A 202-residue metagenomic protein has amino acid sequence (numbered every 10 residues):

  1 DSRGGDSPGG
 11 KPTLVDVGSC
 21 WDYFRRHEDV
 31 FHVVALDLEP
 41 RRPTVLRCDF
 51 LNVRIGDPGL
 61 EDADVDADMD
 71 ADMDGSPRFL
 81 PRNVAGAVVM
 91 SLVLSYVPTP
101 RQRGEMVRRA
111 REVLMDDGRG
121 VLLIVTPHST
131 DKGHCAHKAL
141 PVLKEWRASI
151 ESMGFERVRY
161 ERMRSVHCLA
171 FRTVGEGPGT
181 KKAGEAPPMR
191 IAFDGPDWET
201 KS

Functional and structural regions predicted by a protein language model:
D1-G9: Class I SAM-dependent methyltransferase Rossmann-like catalytic core, especially the SAM/SAH-binding loop
P8-D62, D72-D74: Class I SAM-dependent methyltransferase SAM/SAH-binding core
W21-R25, R41-P43, V53-I55, Y96-V97 (+3 more regions): Eukaryotic short linear interaction motifs
F79, N83-R101: A short SAM/SAH-binding and catalytic strip from SAM-dependent methyltransferases
L80, Q102-V121: A short glycine-rich, Lys/Arg-flanked "PGG" loop and its adjoining helix->strand segment in the class I
G120-E151: Conserved class I S-adenosyl-L-methionine
L143-Y160, R172-K182: A SAM-dependent methyltransferase catalytic signature shared across enzymes that methylate proteins
M163-S202: Core SAM-dependent methyltransferase catalytic element
